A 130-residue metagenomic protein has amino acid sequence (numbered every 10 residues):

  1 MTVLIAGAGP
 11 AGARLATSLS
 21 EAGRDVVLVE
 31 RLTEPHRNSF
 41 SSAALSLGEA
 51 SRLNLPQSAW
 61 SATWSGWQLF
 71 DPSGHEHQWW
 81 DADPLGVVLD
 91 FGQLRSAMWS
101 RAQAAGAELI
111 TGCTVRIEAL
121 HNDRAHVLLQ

Functional and structural regions predicted by a protein language model:
L4-A8, T17-F40: Glycine-rich FAD pyrophosphate-binding loop
G12-A13: N-terminal Rossmann-fold NAD(P) dinucleotide-binding loop
A16, L47, W99: Short glycine-/small-residue-rich flexible loop motifs, especially phosphate/cofactor-binding loops
R31-Q68: N-terminal FAD cofactor-binding segment of flavoenzymes
T63, L69-Q130: Conserved N-terminal helical subregion
